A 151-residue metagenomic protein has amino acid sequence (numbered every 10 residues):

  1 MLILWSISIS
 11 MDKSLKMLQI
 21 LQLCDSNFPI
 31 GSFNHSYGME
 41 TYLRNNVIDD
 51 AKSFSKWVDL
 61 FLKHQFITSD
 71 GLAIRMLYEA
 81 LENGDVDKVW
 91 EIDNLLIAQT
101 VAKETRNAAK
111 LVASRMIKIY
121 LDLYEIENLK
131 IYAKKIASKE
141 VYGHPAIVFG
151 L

Functional and structural regions predicted by a protein language model:
M11-L18: Membrane-interface "cap" regions at the ends of multi-pass membrane proteins
Q19-V86: Glycine/small-residue-rich interface belts in oligomeric ring/scaffold proteins and their assembly partners
G71-L72, M76, D85-L151: Internal, conserved structured core segments that host functional sites
